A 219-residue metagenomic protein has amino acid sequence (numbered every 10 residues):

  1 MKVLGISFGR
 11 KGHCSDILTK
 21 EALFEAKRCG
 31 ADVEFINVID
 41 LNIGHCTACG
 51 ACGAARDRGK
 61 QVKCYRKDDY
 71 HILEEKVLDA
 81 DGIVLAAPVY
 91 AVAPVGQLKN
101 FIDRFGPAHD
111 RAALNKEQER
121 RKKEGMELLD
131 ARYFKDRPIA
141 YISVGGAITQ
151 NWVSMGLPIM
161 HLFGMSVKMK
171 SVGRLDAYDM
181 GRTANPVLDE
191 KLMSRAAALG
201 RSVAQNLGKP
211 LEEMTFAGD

Functional and structural regions predicted by a protein language model:
M1-L114, M180-D219: N-terminal beta1-alpha1-beta2 submodule of the flavodoxin-like/Rossmannoid cofactor-binding fold
Q97, D110-V172: Short, glycine-/small-residue-rich phosphate/pyrophosphate-handling segment
G173-Y178: Beta-strand-loop-alpha "switch" segments that mediate conformational coupling across diverse proteins
